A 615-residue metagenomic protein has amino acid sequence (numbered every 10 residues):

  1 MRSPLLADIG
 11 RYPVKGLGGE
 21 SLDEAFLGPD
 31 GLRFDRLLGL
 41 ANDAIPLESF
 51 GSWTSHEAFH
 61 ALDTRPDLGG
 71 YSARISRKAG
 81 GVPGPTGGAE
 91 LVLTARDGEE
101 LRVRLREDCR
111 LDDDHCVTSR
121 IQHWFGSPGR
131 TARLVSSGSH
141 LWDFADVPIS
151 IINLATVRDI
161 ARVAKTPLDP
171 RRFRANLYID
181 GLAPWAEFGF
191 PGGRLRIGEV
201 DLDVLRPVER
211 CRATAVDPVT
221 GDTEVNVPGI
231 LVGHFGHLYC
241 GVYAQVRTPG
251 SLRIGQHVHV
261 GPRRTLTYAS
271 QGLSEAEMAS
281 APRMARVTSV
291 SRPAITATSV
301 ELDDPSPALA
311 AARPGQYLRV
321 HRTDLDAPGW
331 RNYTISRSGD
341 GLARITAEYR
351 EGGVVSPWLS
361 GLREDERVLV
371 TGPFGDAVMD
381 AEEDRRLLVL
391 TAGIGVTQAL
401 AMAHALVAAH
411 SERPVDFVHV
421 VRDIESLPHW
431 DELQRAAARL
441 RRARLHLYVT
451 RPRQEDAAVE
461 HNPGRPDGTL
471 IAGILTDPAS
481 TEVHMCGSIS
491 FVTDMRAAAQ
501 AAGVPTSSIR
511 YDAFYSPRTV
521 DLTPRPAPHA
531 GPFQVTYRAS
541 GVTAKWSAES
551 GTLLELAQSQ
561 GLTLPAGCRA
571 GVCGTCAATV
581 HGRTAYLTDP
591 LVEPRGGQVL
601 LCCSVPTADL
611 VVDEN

Functional and structural regions predicted by a protein language model:
M1-I197, D201-P218, G229, S251-L252 (+3 more regions): Electropositive, beta-rich accessory/interaction domains or terminal extensions that provide binding surfaces
G16, Q398-A401, L562-Y586, R595-A608: Local cysteine-cluster metal-coordination motifs and their immediate loop/turn environment, predominantly Fe-S cluster
R102, R120-P148, E351-K545: FNR/FR-type flavoprotein reductase catalytic core
G192, L252-H257, G315, D365 (+1 more regions): Loop/turn positions that initiate beta-strands
V208-A281, T288, R322, Q558 (+3 more regions): Glycine-rich, small/acidic residue-mixed loop/short-helix segments
E277-R367, V378, R385, V421-D423 (+1 more regions): Ferredoxin-reductase
A530-V572: C-terminal accessory/binding modules appended to enzymatic or scaffolding proteins
